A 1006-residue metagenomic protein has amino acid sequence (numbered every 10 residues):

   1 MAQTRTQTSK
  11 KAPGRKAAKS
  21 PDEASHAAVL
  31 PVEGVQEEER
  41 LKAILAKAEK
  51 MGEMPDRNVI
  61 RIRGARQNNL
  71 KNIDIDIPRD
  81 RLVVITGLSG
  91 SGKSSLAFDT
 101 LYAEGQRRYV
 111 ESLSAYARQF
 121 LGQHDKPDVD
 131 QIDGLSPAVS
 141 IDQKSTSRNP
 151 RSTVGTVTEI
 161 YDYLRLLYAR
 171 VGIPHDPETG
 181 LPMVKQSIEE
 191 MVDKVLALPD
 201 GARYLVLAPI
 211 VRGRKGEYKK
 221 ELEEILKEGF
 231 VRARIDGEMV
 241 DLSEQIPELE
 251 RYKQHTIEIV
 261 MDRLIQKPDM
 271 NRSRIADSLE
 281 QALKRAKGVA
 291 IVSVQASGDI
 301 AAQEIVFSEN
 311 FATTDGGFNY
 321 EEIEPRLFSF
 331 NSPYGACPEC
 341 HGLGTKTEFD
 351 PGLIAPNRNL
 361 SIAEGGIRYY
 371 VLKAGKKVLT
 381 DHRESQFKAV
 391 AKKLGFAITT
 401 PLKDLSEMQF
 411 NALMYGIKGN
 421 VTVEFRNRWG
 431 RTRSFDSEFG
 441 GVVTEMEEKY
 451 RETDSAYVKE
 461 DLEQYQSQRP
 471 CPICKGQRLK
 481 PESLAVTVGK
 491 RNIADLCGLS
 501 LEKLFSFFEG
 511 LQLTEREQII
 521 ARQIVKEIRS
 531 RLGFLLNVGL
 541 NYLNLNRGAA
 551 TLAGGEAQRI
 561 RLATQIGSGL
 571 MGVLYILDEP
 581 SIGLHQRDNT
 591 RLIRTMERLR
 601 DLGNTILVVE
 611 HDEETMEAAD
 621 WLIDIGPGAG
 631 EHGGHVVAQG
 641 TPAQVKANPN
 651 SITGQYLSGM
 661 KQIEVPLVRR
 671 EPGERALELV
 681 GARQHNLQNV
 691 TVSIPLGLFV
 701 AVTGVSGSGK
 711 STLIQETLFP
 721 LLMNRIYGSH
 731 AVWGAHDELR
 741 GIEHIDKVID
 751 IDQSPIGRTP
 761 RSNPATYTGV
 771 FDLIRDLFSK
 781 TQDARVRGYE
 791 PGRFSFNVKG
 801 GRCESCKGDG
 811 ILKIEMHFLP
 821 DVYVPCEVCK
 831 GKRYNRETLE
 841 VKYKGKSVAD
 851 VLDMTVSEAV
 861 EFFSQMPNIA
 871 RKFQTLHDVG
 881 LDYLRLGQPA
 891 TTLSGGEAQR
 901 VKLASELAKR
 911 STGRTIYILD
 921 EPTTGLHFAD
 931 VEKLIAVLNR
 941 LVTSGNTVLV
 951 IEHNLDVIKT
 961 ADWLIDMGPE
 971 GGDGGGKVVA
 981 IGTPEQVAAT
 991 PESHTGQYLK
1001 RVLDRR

Functional and structural regions predicted by a protein language model:
A2-R1006: Conserved phosphate-binding elements of NTP-dependent enzyme cores
